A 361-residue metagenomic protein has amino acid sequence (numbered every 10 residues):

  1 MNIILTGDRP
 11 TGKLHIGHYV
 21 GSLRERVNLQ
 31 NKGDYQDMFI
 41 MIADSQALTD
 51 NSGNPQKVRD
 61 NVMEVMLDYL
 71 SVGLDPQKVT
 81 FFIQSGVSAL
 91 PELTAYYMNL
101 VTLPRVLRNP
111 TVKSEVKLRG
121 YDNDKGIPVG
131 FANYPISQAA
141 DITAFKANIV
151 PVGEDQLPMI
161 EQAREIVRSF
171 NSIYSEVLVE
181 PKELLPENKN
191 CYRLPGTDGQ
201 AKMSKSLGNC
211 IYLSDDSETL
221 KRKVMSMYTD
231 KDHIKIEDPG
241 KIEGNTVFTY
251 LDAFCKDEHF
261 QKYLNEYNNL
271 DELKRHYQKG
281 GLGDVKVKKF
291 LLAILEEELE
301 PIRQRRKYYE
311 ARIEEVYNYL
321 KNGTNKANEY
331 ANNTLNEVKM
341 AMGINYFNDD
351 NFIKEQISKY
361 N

Functional and structural regions predicted by a protein language model:
M1-N2, E314: A short, charged/proline- and glycine-enriched loop that marks the coil->beta-strand transition at the N-terminal
N2-A140, E297-L299, R303-K307: N-terminal Rossmann-like or analogous alpha/beta NTP/dinucleotide-binding catalytic cores that position adenine
S22, R26, V65, Y69 (+4 more regions): Alpha-helical packing segments of well-folded alpha/beta enzyme cores
P91-A95, Y134-S137, I160, G244-F248 (+2 more regions): Non-catalytic, well-ordered alpha-helical scaffold segments
P110-S114, R119-F170, Y174, P195-D198: Internal, conserved structured core segments that host functional sites
R164-N361: Conserved nucleotide- and phosphate/pyrophosphate-binding catalytic cores in adenylate/nucleotidyl-handling enzymes
